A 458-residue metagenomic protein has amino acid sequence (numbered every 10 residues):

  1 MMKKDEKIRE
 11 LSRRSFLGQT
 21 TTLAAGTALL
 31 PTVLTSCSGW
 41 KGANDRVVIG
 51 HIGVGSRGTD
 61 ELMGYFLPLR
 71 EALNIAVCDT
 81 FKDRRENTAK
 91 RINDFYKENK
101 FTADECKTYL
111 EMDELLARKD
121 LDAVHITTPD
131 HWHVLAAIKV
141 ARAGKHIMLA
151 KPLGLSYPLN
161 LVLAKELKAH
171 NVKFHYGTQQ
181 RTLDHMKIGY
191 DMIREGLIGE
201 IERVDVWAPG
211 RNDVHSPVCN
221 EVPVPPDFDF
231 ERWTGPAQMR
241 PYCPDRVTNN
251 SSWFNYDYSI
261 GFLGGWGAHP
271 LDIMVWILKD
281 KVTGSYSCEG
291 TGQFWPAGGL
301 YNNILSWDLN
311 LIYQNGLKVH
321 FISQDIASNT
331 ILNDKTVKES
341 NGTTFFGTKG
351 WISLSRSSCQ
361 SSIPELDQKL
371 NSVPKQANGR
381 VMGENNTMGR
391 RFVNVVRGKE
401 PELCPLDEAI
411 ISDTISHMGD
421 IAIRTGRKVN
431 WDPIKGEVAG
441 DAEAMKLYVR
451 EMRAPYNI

Functional and structural regions predicted by a protein language model:
M2-L149, L159-F174: N-terminal glycine-/serine-/threonine-rich beta1-alpha1-beta2 phosphate-ribose binding loop of Rossmann-like
G18-A43, N302, V395-I458: C-terminal helix-rich "cap/oligomerization" subdomain common to oxidoreductases
G53, L197-V214, D229-C243, G284-W295 (+1 more regions): NAD(P)-dependent dehydrogenases' Rossmann-like dinucleotide-binding region
H146, G154-G235: A contiguous active-site-proximal alpha/beta segment in oxidoreductase catalytic domains
Y176-T178, D257-G264, G292-G298, I331 (+2 more regions): Active-site rim elements
E200-E202, P241-P244, D280-G290, K318-F321 (+3 more regions): Acidic/polar loop patches that form or flank catalytic/metal-binding clefts of enzymes that bind anionic ligands
E231-L317: Rossmann-like dinucleotide-binding domain that binds NAD(P)(H)
G299, N303, W307-N385: NAD(P)-dinucleotide binding in Rossmann-like oxidoreductases
